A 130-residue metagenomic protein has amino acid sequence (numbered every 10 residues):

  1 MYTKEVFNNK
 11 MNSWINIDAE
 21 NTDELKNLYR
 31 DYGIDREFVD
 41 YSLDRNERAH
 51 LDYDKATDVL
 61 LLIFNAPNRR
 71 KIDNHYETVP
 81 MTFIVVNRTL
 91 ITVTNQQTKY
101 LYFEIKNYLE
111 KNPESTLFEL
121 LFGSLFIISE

Functional and structural regions predicted by a protein language model:
M1-E130: Peripheral, non-transmembrane regulatory/ligand-interaction domains of membrane transport proteins
